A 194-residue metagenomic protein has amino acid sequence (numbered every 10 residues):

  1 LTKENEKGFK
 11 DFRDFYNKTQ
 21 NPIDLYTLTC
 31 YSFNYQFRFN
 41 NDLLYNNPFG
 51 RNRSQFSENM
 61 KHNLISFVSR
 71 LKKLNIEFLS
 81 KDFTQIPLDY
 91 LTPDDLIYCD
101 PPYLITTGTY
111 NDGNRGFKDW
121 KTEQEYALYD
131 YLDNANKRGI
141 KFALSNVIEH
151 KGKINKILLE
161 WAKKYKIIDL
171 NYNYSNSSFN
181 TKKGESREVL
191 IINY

Functional and structural regions predicted by a protein language model:
L1-L74: Class I S-adenosyl-L-methionine-dependent methyltransferase module
Y26-F33, F39, K81-F83, P93-T109 (+2 more regions): Conserved proline-anchored active-site loop of SAM-dependent methyltransferases that bridges a beta-strand
Y45-N52, Y103-E125: Mobile active-site "lid"/loop adjacent to the S-adenosyl-L-methionine
N75-F83, W120: Adenosine-cofactor binding site in Rossmann-like domains, unifying the SAM/SAH pocket of S-adenosylmethionine-dependent
N75-I76, D95, Y165: Short, conserved active-site loop motifs that form the nucleotide-linked donor/cofactor pocket
I86-P93, L159: Short amphipathic alpha-helix with an adjacent loop that forms part of the alpha/beta core around
Y126-N173: Conserved Class I SAM-dependent methyltransferase catalytic core
K163-Y194: Class I S-adenosyl-L-methionine
